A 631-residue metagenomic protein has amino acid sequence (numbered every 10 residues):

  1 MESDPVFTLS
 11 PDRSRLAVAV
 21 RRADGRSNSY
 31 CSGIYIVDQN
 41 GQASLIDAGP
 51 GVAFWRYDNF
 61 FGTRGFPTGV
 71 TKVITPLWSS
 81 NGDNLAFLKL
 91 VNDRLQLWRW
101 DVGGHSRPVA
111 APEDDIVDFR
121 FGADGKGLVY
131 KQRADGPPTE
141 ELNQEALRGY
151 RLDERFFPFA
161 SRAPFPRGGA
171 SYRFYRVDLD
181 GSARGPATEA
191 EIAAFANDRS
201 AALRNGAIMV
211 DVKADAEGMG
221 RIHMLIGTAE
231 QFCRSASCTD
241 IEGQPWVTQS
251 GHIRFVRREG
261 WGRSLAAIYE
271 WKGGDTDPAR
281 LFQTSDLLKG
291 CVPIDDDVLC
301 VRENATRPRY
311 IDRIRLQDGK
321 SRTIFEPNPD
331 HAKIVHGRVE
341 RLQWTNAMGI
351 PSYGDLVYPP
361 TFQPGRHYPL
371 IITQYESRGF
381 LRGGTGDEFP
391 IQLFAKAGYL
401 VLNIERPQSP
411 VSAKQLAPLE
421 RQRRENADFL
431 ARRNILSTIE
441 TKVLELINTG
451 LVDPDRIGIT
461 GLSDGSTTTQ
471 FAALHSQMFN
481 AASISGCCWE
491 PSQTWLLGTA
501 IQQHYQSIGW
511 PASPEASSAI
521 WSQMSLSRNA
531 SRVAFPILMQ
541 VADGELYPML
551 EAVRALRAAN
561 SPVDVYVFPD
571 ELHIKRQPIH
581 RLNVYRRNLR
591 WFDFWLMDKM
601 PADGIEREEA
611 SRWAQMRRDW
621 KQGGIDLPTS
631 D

Functional and structural regions predicted by a protein language model:
M1-G33, D198-S200: Beta-strand-rich domains and repeat architectures in extracellular enzymes and scaffolds, especially beta-propellers
M1-S3, V37-K72, K89, W100-V117 (+9 more regions): Multi-bladed beta-propeller domains
F7-L16, I74-L85, F119-G127, N197-I208 (+4 more regions): Blade-terminus and WD-like Trp-Asp/Gly-His loop motifs, strongest in beta-propeller folds
S27-G33, D93-W98, P137-N143, A170-Y175 (+3 more regions): Structural motif
C31-Y35, Q39, V52-F54, F61 (+4 more regions): Predominantly five- to eight-bladed beta-propeller fold
G69-K72, V91-Y172: Asp-box/WD-like beta-propeller blade repeats and closely related beta-sheet repeat scaffolds
E326-T449, D453-D455, L462: Cap/lid segment of the alpha/beta-hydrolase catalytic domain
I404-D631: Active-site-proximal cap/loop segments of hydrolase catalytic domains
